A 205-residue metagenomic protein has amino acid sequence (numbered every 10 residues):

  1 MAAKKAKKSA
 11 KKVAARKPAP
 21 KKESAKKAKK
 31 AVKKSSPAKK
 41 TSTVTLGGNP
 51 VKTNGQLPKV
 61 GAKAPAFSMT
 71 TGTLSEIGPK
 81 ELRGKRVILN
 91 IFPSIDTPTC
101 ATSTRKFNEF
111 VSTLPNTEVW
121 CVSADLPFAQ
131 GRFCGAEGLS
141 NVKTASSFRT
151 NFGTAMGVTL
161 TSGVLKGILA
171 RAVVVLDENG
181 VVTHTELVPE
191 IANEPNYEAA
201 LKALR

Functional and structural regions predicted by a protein language model:
A2-K5, R16, K21, K26-R205: Chalcogenol-based redox active-site neighborhoods
K7-K11: An N-terminally focused, membrane-permeabilizing/fusogenic/translocator signature enriched in pore-forming
